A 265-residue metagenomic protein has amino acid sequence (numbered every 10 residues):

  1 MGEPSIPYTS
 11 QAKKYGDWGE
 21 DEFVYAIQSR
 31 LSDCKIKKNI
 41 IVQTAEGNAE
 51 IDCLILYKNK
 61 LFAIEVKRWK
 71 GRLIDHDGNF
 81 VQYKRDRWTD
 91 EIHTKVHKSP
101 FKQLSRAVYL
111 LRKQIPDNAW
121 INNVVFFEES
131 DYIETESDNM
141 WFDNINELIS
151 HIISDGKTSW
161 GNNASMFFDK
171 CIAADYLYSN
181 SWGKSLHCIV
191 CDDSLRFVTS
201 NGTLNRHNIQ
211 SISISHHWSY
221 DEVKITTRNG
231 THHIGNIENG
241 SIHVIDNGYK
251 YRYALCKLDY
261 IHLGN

Functional and structural regions predicted by a protein language model:
M1-A49, L56-L61, K67-D75, Q82 (+1 more regions): Surface-exposed interaction regions that form or flank ligand-binding interfaces
